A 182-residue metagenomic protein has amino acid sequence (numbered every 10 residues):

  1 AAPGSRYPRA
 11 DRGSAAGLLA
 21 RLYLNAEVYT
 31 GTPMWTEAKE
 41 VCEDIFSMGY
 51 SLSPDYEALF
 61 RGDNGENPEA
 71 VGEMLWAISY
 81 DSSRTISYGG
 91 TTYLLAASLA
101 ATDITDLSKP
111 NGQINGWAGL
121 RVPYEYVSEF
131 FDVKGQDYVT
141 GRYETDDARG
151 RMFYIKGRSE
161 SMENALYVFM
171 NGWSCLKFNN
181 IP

Functional and structural regions predicted by a protein language model:
A1, R6-F46, G72, W76 (+2 more regions): Extended, hydrophobic/aromatic-rich amphipathic alpha-helical segments that build helical scaffolds
S47, S51-P182: Elongated scaffold/linker segments in the mid-to-C-terminal portions of large proteins
